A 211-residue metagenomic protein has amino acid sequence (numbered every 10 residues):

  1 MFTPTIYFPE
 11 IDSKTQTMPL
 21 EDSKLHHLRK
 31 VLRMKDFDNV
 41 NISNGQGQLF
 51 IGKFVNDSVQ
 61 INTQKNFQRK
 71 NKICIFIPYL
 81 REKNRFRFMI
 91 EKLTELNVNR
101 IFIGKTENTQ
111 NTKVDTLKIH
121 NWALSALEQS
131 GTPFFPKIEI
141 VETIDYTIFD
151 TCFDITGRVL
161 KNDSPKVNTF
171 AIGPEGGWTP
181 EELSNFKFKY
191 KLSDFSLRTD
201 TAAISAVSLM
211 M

Functional and structural regions predicted by a protein language model:
M1-N66: N-terminal positively charged helical leader segments and presequences
P19, K70-C74, V167-N168, S184-L192: Glycine/charged-rich beta-loop-alpha catalytic/anionic-binding loops adjacent to active sites
K65-N66, G157-V159, P174-G177, D194-R198: Short, acidic/turn-prone active-site loops that include or flank metal/cofactor- and phosphate-binding residues
F67-I148: RNA substrate-binding interface of SAM-dependent RNA methyltransferases
E139-P165: A mid-sequence, solvent-exposed acidic-amphipathic segment
P165-P180: A C-terminal functional module that forms or caps the active site or interfaces directly with catalytic machinery
P180-M211: Structured adenosyl-cofactor binding patch, chiefly the S-adenosyl-L-methionine
